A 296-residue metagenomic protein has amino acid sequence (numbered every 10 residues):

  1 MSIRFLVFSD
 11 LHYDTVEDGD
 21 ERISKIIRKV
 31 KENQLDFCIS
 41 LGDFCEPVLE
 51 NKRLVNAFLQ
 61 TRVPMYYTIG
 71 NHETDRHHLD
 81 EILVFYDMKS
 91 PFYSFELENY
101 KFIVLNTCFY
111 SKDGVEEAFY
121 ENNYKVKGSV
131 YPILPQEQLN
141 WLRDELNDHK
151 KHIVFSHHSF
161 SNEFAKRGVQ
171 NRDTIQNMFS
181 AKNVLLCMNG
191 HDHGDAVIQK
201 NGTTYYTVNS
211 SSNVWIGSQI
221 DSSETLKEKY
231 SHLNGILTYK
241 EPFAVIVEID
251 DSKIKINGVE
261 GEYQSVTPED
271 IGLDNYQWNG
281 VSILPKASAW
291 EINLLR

Functional and structural regions predicted by a protein language model:
M1, I26-F37, F119-Y206, N279-R296: His/acidic metal-ligating clusters that form di-metal
M1-R53, E137: N-terminal active-site segment of His-dependent metallophosphoesterases
D10, G42-D43, G70-N71, H157 (+1 more regions): Active-site glycine-centered loops adjacent to acidic/histidine catalytic or metal-binding residues that shape
L11-D14, F109-S111, S159-N162: A short, flexible beta-alpha/helix-coil linker loop
Y13, C45-E46, E73-T74, F160 (+1 more regions): Short active-site segment of divalent metal-dependent hydrolases/proteases that encodes the spacing between
E17-D20, D80, F164-G168: Short, solvent-exposed loop/turn segments at secondary-structure boundaries
L49-R143, N147-D148, T174-L186, I198-N209 (+3 more regions): Extended active-site neighborhood of metal-dependent phosphoesterases/phosphodiesterases
E228-R296: A short C-terminal boundary segment appended to hydrolase-like catalytic domains
